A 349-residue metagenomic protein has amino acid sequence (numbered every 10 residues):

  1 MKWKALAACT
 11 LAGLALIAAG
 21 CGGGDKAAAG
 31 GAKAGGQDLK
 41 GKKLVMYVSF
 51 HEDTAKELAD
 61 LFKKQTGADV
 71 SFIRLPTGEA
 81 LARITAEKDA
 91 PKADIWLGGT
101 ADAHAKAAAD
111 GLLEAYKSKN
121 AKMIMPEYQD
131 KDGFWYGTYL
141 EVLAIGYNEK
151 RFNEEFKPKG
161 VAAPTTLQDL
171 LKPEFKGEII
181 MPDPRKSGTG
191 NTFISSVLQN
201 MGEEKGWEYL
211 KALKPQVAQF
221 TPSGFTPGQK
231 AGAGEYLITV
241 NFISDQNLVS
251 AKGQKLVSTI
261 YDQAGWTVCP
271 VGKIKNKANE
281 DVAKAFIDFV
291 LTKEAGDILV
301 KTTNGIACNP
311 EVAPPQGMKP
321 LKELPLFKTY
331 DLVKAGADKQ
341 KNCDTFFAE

Functional and structural regions predicted by a protein language model:
M1-K43: Short, low-complexity disordered leader/linker segments with a strong preference for bacterial N-terminal type II
G22, A32-K106: Early extracytoplasmic/lumenal segment of secretory-pathway proteins
V45-K56, P91-E235: Extracytoplasmic ligand-binding site segments that recognize negatively charged/polar headgroups
D102-K106, G232, Y236-K255: A ligand-binding cleft/hinge motif common to bilobed small-molecule-binding domains
E141, Y209-K214, F220-T221, G253-K277: Periplasmic-binding protein-like
G146-R151, V268-E280, I298-L299: A bilobed periplasmic-binding-protein/Venus flytrap-type ligand-binding module shared by bacterial periplasmic
F175-P182, F289-A313: Periplasmic-binding protein-like
E203-K205, G305-E349: An extracytoplasmic/periplasmic, membrane-proximal ligand-sensing/linker region
